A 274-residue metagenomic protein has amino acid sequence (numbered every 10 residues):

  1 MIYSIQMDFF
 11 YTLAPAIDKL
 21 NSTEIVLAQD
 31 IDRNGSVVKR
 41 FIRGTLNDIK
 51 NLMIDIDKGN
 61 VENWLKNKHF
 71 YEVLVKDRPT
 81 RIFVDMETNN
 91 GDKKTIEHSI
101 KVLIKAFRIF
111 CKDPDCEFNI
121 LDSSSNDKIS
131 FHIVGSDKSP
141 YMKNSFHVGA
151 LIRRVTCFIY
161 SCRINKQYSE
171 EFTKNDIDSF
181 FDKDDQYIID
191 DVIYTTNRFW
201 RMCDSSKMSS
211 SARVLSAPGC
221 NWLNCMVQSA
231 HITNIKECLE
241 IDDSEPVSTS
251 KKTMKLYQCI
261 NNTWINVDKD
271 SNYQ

Functional and structural regions predicted by a protein language model:
M1-I100, E170-I189, T195-K255, T263: DNA replication initiation on ssDNA origins
K68-L74, R108, P114-N126, I188-D191: Catalytic micro-motifs at enzyme active sites that drive phosphoryl/nucleotidyl and oxygen chemistry
P79-V84, C116-H147, N197-C203: Histidine-centered divalent-metal-coordination microenvironment in nucleic-acid enzymes
M86-T88, K105, I109, G135-D137 (+4 more regions): Ordered, helix-dominated protein-protein interaction surfaces in large eukaryotic regulatory proteins
K94-D113: A short, contiguous, amphipathic alpha-helix enriched in charged residues
G135-D137, G149-L151, S216-G219: Short secondary-structure boundary/capping segments
S139-I189: Histidine/cysteine- and/or acidic
K255-Q274: N-terminal structured subdomain of primase-like DNA metabolism proteins
